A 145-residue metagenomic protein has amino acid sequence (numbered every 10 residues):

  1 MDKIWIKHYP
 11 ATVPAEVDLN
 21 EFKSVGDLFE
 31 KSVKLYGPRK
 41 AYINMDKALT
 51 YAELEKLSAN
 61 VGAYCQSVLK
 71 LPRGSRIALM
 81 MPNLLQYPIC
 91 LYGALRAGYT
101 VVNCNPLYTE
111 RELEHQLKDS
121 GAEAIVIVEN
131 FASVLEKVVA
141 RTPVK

Functional and structural regions predicted by a protein language model:
M1-F22: Flexible, non-catalytic linker and terminal segments flanking ANL/adenylate-forming cores
K3-W5, D27-T50: AMP-dependent adenylate-forming
V17-E21, P38-P72, A78-L84, P88-Y92 (+1 more regions): Conserved AMP-binding/adenylate-forming core of the ANL superfamily
S24, L28-F29, V61, E112 (+1 more regions): Hydrophobic alpha-helical segments typical of transmembrane helices and their membrane-interface/capping positions
P72-S75, G121-E123: Short acidic/histidine-rich motifs immediately flanking catalytic phosphotransfer sites in two-component signaling
R96-K145: Structural core segment of the AMP-binding/adenylate-forming
